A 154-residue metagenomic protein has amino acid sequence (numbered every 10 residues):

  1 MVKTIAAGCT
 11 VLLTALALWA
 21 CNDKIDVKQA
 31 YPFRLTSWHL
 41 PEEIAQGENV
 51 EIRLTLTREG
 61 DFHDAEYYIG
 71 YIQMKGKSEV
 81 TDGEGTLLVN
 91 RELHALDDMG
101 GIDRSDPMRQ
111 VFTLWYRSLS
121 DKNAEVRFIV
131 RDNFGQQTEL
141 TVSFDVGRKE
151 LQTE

Functional and structural regions predicted by a protein language model:
M1-V2, L54: N-terminal hydrophobic targeting segments
V2-T4, A15-P41: Bacterial Sec-dependent N-terminal signal peptides
T14-A20, V89, A95: Generic detector of low-complexity/intrinsically disordered segments and short hydrophobic N-terminal stretches
A30-E154: First exposed extracellular module after export/assembly in secreted or surface-exposed proteins
